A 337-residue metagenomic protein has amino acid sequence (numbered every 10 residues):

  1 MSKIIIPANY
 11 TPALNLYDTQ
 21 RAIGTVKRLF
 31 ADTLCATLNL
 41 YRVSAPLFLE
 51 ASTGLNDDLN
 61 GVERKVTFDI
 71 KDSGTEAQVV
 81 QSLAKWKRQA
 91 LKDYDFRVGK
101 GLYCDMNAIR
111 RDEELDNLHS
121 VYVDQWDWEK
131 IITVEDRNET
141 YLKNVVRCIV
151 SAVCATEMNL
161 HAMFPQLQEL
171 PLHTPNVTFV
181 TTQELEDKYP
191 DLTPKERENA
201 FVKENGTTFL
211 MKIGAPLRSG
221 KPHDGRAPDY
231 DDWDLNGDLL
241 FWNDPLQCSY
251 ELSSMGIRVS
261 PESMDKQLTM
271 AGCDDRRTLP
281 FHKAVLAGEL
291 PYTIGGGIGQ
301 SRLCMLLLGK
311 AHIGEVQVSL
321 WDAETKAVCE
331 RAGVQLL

Functional and structural regions predicted by a protein language model:
S2-H119, D127-I131: Class II aminoacyl-tRNA synthetase-like tRNA-binding/catalytic domains
D18-T25, L29, R137-N144, C148 (+3 more regions): Generic recognition of stable, solvent-exposed alpha-helical segments in well-folded globular domains
F30, L34-Y41, I149-L160, A311: A generic secondary-structure signal for well-formed alpha-helical elements
L47-A51, P165-L172, A323-E324: A glycine-rich phosphate-binding loop feature that marks nucleotide/adenosyl-phosphate handling sites
F68-I70, K92-V98, L118-S120, E169 (+3 more regions): A general structural signal for short secondary-structure junctions and capping/turn motifs
K100-L102, V123-D127, N205-T207, S249: Extracellular structured ligand-interaction cores
C104-E196: Extended, charged alpha-beta segments that form solvent-exposed binding/catalytic grooves in nucleic-acid-handling
I109, V180-L337: A translation/RNA-centric and nucleic-acid-associated enzymatic feature enriched in Class II aminoacyl-tRNA synthetases
